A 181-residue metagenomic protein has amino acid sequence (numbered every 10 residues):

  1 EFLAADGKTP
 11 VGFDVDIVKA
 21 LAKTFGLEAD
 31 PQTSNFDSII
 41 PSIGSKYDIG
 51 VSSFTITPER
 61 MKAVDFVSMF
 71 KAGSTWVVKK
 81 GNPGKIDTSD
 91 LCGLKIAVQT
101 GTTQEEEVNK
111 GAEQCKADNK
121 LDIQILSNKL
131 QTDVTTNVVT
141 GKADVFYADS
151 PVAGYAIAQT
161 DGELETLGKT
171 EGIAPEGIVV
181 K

Functional and structural regions predicted by a protein language model:
E1-S52: Extracytoplasmic small-molecule ligand-binding "clamshell" domains of the periplasmic binding protein/Venus flytrap
L3-A5, V18-G26, Q104-S127, I157-D161: Ligand-binding cleft/hinge of the Venus flytrap
D30-P41, P83-G84, I123-T136, G172-A174: Short helix-initiation/N-cap motifs at beta->coil->alpha
Q32-D37, S45-T57, G101-T102, Q131 (+1 more regions): Beta->alpha turn/N-cap motifs
S38, F54-M61, N109-K110, V139-G172: A ligand-binding cleft/hinge motif common to bilobed small-molecule-binding domains
I40-S53, M61-G73: Short beta-strand-centered segments that line the small-molecule binding cleft or hinge of alpha/beta clamshell
K71-V78, A158-K181: Periplasmic-binding protein-like
K79-I96: Flexible hinge/capping segments at coil-to-helix
